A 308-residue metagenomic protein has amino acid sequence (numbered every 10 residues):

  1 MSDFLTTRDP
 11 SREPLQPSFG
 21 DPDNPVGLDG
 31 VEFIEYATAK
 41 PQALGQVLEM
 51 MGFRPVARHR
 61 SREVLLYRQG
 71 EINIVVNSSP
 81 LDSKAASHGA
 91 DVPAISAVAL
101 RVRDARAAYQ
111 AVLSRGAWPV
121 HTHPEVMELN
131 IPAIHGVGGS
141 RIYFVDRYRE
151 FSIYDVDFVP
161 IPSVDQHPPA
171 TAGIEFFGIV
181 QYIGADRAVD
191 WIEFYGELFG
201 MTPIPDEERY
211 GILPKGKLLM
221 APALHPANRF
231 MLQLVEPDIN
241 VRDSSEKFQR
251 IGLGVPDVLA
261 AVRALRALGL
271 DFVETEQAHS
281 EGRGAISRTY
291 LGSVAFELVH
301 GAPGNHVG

Functional and structural regions predicted by a protein language model:
M1-N24, N73-S78, L100, R106-Q181 (+6 more regions): Vicinal oxygen chelate
L28-A37: N-terminal structural segment of carbohydrate-active enzymes
V31, P93-S96, F248: Eukaryotic phosphotyrosine signaling hubs
E32, P41-G45, R54-H59, V64-S79 (+4 more regions): Active-site-proximal cofactor/substrate-binding loop regions of enzyme domains
A39-R54, A111-S114, R187-P203: Amphipathic alpha-helical segments
H59, S87-D91, S244-E246: Donor-sugar nucleotide-binding helix/loop cap in glycosyltransferases
K84, G89, R103: Regulatory and interaction patches adjacent to catalytic/ligand-binding sites in large macromolecular machines
